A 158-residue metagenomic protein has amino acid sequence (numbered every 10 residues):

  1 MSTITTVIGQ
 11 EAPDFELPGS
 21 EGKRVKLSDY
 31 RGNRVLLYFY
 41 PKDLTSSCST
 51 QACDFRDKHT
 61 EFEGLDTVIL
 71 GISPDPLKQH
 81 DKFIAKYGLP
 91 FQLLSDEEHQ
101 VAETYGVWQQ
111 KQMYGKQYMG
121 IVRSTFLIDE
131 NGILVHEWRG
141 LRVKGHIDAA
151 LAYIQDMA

Functional and structural regions predicted by a protein language model:
M1-A158: Chalcogenol-based redox active-site neighborhoods
